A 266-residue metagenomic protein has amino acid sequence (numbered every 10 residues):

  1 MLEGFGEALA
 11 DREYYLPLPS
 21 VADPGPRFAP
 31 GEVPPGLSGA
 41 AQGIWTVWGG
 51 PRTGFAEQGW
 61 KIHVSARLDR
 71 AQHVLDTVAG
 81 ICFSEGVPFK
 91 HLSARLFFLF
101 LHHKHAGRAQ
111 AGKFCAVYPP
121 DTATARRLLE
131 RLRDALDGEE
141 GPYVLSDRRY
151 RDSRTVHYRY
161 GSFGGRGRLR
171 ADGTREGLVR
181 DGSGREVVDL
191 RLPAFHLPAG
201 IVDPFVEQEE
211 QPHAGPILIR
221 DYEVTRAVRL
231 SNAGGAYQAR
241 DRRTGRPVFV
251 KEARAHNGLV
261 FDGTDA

Functional and structural regions predicted by a protein language model:
M1-P26, G167-A227: Juxta-kinase regulatory segment immediately upstream of eukaryotic protein kinase catalytic domains
I44, P51-L75, H91-Q110: Nucleic acid-processing catalytic cores of prokaryotic defense/repair systems
G54-A71, D221-A266: ATP-binding glycine-rich loop module of kinase domains
L68-H91, H103-K104, T124-A125, R254-A266: A conserved alpha-helical element in kinase catalytic cores
T77-V78, L128-L136: Short amphipathic alpha-helices in soluble, non-transmembrane regions that often serve as interface/regulatory elements
C82-G86, R133-V144: A common structural junction motif
L96-H102, L145-R168: Short proline/glycine- and acidic-rich turn/helix-capping motifs at secondary-structure junctions
R108-C115, P119, A123-E130: Elongated alpha-helical scaffolds
